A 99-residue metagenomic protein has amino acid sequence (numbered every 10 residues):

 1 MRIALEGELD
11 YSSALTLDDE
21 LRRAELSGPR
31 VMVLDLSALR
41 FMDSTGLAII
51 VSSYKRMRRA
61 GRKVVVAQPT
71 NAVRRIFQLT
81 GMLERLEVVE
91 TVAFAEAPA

Functional and structural regions predicted by a protein language model:
M1-R40, V51-A99: STAS-like cytosolic regulatory interaction modules
